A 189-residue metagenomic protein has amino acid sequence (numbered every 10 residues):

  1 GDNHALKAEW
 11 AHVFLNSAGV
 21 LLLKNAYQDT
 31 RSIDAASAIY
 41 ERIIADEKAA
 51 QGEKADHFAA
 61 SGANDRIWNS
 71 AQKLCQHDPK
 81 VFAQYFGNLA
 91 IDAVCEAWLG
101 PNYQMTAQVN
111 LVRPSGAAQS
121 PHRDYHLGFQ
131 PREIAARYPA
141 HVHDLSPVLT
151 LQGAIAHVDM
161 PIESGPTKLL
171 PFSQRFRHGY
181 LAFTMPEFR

Functional and structural regions predicted by a protein language model:
G1-E133: Non-heme Fe(II)-dependent double-stranded beta-helix
A60-S70, D144-Q152, R189: Noncatalytic linker/hinge segments flanking ATPase motor cores
P79-F82, A140-V142, R189: Active-site rim elements
N88-M105, P131, H143-V148, A156-S164 (+1 more regions): Secondary-structure boundary elements
H122-D124, Y138-D144: Short surface loop/edge beta-strand patches of beta-sandwich-type extracellular domains that form ligand-contact sites
R137, S146-R189: Double-stranded beta-helix
